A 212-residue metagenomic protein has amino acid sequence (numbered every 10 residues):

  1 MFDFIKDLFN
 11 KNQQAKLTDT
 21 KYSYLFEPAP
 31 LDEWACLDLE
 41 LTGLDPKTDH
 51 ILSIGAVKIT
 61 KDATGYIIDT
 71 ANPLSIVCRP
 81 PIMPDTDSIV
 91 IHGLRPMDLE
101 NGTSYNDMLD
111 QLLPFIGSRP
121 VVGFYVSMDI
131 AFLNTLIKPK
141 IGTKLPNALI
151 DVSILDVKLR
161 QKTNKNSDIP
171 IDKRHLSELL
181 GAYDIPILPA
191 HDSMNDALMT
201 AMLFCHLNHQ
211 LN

Functional and structural regions predicted by a protein language model:
M1-F9: Polybasic, Ser/Thr-rich amphipathic helices
K11-K144, P170-H191: Conserved non-catalytic scaffold segment of RNase H-like nuclease domains
L41-G43, I154, M199: Short, glycine/acidic-enriched loop or turn micro-motifs at the edges of active sites
L44-P46, V157, M202: Conserved protein kinase catalytic core
I150-P170: Short alpha-helix plus adjacent loop in nuclease-associated cores
D192-L203: Acidic, divalent-metal-coordinating active-site segment for phosphoryl/phosphodiester hydrolysis, typified by short
N208-N212: The feature marks non-catalytic terminal segments
